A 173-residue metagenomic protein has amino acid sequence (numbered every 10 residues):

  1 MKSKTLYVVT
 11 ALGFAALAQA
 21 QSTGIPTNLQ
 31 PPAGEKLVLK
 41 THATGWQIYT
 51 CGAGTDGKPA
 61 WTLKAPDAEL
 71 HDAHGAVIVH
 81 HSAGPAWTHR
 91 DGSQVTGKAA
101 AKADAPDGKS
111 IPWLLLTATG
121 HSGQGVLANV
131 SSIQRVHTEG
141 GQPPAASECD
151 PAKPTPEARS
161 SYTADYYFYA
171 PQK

Functional and structural regions predicted by a protein language model:
M1-V8: Bacterial N-terminal signal peptides that target proteins for export
A11-A20: Hydrophobic h-region of N-terminal signal peptides that target proteins for export in Gram-negative bacteria
Q21-I48, T55-K173: Primary mode marks residue(s) on the alpha4-beta5-alpha5 output face of response regulator receiver
